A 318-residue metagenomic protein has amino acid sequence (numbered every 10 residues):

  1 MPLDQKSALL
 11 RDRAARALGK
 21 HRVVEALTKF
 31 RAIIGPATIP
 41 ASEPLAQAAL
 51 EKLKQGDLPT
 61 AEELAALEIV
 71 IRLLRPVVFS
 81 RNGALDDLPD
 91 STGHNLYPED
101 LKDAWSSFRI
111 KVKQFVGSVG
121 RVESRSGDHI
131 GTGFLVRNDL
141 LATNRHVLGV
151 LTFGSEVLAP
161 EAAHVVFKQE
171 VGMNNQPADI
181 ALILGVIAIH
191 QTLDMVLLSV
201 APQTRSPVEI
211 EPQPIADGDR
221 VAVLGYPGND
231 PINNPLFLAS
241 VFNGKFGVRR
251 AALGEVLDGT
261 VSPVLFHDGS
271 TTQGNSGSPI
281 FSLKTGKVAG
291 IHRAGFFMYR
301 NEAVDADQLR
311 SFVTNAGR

Functional and structural regions predicted by a protein language model:
M1-G131, V248-A252: Protease-domain processing segments flanking chymotrypsin-fold serine proteases, especially trypsin-like
P2-I34, I39-L45, L257-L265, S276 (+1 more regions): C-terminal subregion of chymotrypsin/trypsin-like serine protease catalytic domains
I110-I130, F134-Q273, F281-K284, R293 (+1 more regions): Serine endopeptidase catalytic core focused on the charge-relay Asp
